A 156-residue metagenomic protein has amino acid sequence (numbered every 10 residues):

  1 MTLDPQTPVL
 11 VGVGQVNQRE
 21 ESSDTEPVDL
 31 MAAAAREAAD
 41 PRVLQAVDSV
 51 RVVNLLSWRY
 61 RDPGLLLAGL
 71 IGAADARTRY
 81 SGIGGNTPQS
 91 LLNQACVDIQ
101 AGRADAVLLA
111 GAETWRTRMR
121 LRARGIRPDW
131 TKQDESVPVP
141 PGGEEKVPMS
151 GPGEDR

Functional and structural regions predicted by a protein language model:
M1-S81, C96-A101, G111-R156: Conserved "HGTGT" condensation-loop signature of ketosynthase/thiolase-family condensing enzymes that catalyze
G84: A basic- and aromatic-enriched beta-loop-alpha substructure that forms the phosphate/nucleotide- and DNA/RNA-contacting
Q89-V97: Conserved phosphate-binding catalytic cores of ATP/NTP-utilizing and phosphoryl-transfer enzymes
R103-V107: Short, high-confidence coil segments that cap the C-terminus of an alpha-helix and link into the following beta-strand
